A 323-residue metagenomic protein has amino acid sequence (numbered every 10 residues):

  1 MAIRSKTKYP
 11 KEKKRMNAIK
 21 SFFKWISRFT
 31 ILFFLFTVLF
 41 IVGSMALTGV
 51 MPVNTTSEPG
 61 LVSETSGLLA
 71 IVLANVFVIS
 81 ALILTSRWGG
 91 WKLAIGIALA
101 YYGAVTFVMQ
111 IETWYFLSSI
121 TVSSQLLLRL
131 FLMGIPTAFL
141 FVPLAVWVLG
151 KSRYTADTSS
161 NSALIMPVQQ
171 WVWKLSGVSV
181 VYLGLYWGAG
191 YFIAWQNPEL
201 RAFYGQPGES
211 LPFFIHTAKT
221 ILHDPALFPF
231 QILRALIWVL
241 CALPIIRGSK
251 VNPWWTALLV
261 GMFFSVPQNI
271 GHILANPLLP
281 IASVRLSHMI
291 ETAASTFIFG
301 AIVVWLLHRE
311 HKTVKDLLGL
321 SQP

Functional and structural regions predicted by a protein language model:
M1-R15: N-terminal amphipathic/basic-hydrophobic helices that include classical n-h-c signal peptides and signal-anchor
E12-S321: Juxtamembrane/disordered regions of integral membrane proteins
